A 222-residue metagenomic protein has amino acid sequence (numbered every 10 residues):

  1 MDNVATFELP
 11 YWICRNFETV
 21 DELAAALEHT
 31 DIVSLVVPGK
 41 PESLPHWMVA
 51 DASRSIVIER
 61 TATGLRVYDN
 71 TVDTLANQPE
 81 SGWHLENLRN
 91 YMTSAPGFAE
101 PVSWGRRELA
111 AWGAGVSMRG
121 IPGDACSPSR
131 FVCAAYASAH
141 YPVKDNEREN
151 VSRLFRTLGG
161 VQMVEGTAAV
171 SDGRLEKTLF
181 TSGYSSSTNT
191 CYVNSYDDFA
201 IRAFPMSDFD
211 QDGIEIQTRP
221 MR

Functional and structural regions predicted by a protein language model:
M1-F17: N-terminal accessory/precursor segments of enzymes
E8, E18, E22, L44 (+2 more regions): Short, well-structured alpha-helical interface segments that form or flank functional binding sites
W12, N16-F17, A26-V33, T157-V164: Structured segments of extracytoplasmic/periplasmic soluble domains in secreted or envelope-associated proteins
N16, V20, S207-F209: Surface-exposed loop/turn and secondary-structure junction residues enriched for glycine/proline
T19-V20, A24-R60: Aromatic- and glycine-enriched pocket-lining scaffold segments that form the walls of small-molecule binding clefts
H29, A62, S195-D197: A mature extracytoplasmic/lumenal domain signature
L35-V37, S43, D51-A52, T74-R222: C-terminus-biased signal that marks the final domain/tail of proteins
A50-R54, E59-G64, D69-V72, S185-T188: Short acidic-glycine loop/turn motifs at beta-strand connectors
